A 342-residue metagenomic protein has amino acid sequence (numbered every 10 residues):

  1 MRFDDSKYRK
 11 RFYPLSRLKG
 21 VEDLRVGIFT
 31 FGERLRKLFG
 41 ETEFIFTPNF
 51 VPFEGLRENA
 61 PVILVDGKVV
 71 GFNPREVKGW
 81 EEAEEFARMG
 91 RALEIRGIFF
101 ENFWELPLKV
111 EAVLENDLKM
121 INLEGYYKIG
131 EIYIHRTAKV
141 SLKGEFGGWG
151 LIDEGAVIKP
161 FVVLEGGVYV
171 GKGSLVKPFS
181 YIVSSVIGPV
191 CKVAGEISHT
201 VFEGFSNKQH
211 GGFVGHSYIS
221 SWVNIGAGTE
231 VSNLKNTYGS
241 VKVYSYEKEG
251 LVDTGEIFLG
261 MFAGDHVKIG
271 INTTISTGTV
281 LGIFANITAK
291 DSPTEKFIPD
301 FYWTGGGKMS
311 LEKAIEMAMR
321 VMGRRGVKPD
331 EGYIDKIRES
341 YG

Functional and structural regions predicted by a protein language model:
M1-D4, W80-E85, V140, I158 (+3 more regions): Short, functional N-terminal and low-complexity linear motifs
M1-E131, F297-G342: Terminal amphipathic alpha-helical/low-complexity segments used for targeting or macromolecular assembly
F3-K7, E82, F146, V163-L164 (+3 more regions): Short, flexible segments with low predicted structural confidence
L15-L18, G27-F29, F103, K109 (+7 more regions): Surface-exposed loop/turn and secondary-structure junction residues enriched for glycine/proline
I121-S220, K235-N236, F262, V280-L281: Extended beta-solenoid/beta-helix repeat architectures
F179, V193-G342: Glycine-rich hexapeptide-repeat left-handed beta-helix
